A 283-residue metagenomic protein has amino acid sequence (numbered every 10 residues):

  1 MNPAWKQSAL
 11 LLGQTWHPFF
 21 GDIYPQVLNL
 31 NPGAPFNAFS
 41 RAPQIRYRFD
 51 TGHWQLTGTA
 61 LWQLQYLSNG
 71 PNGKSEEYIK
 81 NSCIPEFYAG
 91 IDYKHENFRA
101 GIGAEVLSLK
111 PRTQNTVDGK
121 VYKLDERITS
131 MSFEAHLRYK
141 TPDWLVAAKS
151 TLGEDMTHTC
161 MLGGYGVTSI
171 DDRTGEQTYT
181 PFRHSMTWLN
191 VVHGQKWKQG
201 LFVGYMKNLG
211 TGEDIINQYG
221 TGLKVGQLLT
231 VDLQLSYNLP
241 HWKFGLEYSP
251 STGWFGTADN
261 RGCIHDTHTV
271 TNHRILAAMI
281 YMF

Functional and structural regions predicted by a protein language model:
M1, R41-I45, P85-A89, M131-A135 (+3 more regions): Hydrophobic, lipid-facing positions within transmembrane beta-strands of outer-membrane proteins
M1-Y66, C83, Y88, D92-E96 (+1 more regions): Outer membrane beta-barrel
L10-L12, L56-G58, A89, F98-I102 (+6 more regions): Transmembrane beta-strands of outer-membrane beta-barrel proteins
T15-H17, T59-Q63, K94, G103-L109 (+4 more regions): Outer-membrane beta-barrel pore domains and translocons
L28-G33, N69-E77, Q114-L124, D172-Q177 (+2 more regions): Extracellular loop and loop/strand-boundary signature of outer-membrane beta-barrel proteins
N97-V225, L229, Y237: Detector for outer-membrane/organellar transmembrane beta-barrel domains, recognizing the amphipathic beta-strand
D232-G256: C-terminal closing repeat unit and adjoining cap/tail of repeat-based domains
L239, T269-F283: Outer-membrane beta-barrel "beta-signal"
